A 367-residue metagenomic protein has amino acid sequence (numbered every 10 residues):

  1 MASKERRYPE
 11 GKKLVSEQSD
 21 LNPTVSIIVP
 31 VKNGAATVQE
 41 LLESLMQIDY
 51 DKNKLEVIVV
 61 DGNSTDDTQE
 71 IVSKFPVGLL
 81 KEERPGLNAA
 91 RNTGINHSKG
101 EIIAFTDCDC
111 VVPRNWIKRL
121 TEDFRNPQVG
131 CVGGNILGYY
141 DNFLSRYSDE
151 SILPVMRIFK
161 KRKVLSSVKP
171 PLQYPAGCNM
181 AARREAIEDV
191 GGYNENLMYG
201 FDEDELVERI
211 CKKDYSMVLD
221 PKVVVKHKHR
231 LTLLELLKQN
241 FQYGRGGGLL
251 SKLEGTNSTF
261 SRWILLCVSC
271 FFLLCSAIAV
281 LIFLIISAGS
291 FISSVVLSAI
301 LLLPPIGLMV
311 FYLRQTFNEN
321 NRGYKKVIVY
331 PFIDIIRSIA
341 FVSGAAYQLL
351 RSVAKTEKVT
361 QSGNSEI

Functional and structural regions predicted by a protein language model:
E43-K54: Short, acidic, metal-binding catalytic loop of nucleotide-sugar glycosyltransferases
S44, D61-Q69, C110: A conserved acidic beta->alpha catalytic loop
E82-S98, P170, C178: Glycine-rich, basic loop-to-helix element that forms the pyrophosphate-binding segment of sugar-nucleotide handling
I103: Short aromatic/hydrophobic "clamp" motif used to bind/position activated sugar donors
N115-R146, K228: Conserved donor NDP-sugar-binding/catalytic core segment of glycosyltransferases
G133, G138-Y140, N194, M198-Y199 (+1 more regions): Catalytic donor/gating beta->alpha subdomain of glycosyltransferases that bind UDP-sugars
G134-N135, Y140, S151-L172: Short, flexible, basic/aromatic active-site loop/helix in glycosyltransferases
R162-A181, M198-Y199, V225: A recurrent flexible, glycine/aromatic-enriched loop bordering the glycosyltransferase active site that acts as
